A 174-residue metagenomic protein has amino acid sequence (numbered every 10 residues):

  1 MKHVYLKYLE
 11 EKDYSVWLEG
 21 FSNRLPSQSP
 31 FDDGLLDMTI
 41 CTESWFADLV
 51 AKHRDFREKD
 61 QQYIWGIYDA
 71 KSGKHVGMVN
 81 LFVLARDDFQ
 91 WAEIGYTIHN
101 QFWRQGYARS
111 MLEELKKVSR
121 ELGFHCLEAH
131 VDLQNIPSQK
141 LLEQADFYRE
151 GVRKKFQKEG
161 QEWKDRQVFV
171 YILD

Functional and structural regions predicted by a protein language model:
M1-E93, T97-Q101, E162-D174: GNAT-family acyltransferases
L6, R104, V131: Conserved SAM-binding loop
L36, Q134, Q157: Positions that flank functional sites
Y96-T97, R104-K117, E121, I136-Q144: Conserved acetyl-CoA-binding loop-helix of GNAT-fold acetyltransferases
E121-H130: Conserved GNAT acetyl-CoA-binding A-motif
H130, Y148-D165: Conserved catalytic-core motifs of GNAT/GCN5-like acyltransferases
